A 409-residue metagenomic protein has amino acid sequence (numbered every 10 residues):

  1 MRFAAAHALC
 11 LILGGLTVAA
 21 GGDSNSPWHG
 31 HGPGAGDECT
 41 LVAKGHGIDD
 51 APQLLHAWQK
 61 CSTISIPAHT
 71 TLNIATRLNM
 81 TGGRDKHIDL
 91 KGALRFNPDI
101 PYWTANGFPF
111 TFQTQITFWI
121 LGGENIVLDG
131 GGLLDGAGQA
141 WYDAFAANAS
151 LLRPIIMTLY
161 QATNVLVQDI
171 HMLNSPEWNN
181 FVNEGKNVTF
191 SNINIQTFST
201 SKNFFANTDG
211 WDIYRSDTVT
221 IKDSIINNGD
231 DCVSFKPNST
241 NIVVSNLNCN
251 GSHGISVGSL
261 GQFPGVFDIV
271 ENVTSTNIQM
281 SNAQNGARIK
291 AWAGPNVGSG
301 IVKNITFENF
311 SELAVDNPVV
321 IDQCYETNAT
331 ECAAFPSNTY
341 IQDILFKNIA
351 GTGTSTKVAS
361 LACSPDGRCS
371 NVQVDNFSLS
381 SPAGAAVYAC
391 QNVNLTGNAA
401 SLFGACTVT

Functional and structural regions predicted by a protein language model:
R2-T409: Extracellular/periplasmic carbohydrate-active domains that bind, remodel, or depolymerize complex polysaccharides
